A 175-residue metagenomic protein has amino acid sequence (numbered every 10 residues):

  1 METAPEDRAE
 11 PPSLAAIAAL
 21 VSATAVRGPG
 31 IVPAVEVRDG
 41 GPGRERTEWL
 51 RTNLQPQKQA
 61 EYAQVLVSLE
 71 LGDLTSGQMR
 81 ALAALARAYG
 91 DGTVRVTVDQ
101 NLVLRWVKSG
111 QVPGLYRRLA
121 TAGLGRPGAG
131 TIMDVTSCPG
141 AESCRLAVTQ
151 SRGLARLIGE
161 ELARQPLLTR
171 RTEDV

Functional and structural regions predicted by a protein language model:
M1-V175: Peripheral terminal and linker regions in Fe-S/redox and tRNA-modifying enzymes
